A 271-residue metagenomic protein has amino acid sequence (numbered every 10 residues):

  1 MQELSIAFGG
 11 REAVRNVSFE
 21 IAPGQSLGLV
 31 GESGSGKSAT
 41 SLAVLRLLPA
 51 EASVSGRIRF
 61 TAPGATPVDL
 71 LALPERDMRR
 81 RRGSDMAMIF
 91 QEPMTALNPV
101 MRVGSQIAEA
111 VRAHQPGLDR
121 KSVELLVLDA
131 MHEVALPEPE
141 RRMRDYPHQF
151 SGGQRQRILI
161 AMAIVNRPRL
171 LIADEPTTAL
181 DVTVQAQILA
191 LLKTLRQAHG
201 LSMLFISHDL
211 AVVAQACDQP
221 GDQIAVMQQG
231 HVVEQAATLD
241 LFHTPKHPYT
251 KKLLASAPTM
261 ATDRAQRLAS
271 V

Functional and structural regions predicted by a protein language model:
A65-A87, S105, A113, D240-P245: ABC ATPase NBD coupling module
P67, P137-M143, Q235-V271: Short catalytic/signature loops enriched in Gly
K121-R141, L254-A255: Conserved ABC ATPase "signature" region
V165-R169: A short, proline-enriched helix->beta-strand linker immediately N-terminal to the Walker B motif in ABC-type P-loop
A186-H199, A211-A214, D218: Helical segment within the ABC ATPase nucleotide-binding domain
